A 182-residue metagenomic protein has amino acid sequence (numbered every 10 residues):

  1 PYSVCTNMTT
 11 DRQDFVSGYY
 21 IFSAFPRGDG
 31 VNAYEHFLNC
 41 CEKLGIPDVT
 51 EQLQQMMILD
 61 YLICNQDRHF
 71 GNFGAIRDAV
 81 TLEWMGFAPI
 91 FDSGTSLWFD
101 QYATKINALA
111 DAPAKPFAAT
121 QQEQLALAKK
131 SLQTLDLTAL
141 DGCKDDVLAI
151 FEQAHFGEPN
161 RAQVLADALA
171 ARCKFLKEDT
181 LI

Functional and structural regions predicted by a protein language model:
P1-N65, F70, G74-I182: Anionic ligand-binding catalytic core segments
